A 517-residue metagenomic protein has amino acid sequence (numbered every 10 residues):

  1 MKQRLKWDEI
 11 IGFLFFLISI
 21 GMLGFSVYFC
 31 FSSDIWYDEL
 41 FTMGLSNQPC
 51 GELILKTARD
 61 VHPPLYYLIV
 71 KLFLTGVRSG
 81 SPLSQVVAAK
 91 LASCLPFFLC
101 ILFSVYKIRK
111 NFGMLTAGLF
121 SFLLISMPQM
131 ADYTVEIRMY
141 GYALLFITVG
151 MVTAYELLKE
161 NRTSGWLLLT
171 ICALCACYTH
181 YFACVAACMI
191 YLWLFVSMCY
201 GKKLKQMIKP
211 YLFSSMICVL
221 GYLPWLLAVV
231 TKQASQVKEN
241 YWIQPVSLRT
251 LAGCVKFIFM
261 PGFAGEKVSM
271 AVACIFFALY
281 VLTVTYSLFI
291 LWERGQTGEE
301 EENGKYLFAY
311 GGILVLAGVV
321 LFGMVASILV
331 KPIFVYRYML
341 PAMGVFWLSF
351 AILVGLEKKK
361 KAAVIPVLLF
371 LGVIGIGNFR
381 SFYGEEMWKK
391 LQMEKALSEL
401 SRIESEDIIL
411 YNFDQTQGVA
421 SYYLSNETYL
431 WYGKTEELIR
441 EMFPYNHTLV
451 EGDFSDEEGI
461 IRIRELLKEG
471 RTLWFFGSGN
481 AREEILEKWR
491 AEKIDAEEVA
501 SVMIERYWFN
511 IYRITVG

Functional and structural regions predicted by a protein language model:
M1-W7: Short, Lys/Arg-rich, polar N-terminal cytosolic tail immediately upstream of the first transmembrane signal-anchor
I10-V516: Membrane-proximal helix-loop-helix interfaces that form the catalytic/acceptor-binding platform of multi-pass membrane
